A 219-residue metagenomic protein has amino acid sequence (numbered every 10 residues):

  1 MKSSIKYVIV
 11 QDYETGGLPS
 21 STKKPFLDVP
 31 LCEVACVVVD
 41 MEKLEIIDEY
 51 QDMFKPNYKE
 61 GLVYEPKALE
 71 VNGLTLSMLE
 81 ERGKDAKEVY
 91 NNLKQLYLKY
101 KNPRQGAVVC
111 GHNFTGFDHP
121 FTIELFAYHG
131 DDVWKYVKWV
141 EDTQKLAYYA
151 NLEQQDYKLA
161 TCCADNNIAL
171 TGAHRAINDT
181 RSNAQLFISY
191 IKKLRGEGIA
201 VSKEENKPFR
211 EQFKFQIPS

Functional and structural regions predicted by a protein language model:
K2-I123, A164, I168, H174: Conserved non-catalytic scaffold segment of RNase H-like nuclease domains
K2-S3, D165, R181-S219: Acidic two-metal-ion nuclease catalytic site recognized across multiple nuclease folds, prominently DnaQ/RNase D-T
Q11, E141, N178: Active-site flanking residues adjacent to catalytic metal/cofactor-binding acidic residues
Q105-V108, Y136-E141: Residue-level recognition of the N-termini of beta-strands and the immediately preceding loop/turn
F117-W139: Substrate-recognition/cap helix-loop segment adjacent to the acidic, metal-dependent catalytic center of Asp-based
V140-Q154: Short alpha-helix plus adjacent loop in nuclease-associated cores
N151-A164: A structural motif
L152, T171-I177: Active-site metal-coordination segments of metallo-dependent hydrolases
